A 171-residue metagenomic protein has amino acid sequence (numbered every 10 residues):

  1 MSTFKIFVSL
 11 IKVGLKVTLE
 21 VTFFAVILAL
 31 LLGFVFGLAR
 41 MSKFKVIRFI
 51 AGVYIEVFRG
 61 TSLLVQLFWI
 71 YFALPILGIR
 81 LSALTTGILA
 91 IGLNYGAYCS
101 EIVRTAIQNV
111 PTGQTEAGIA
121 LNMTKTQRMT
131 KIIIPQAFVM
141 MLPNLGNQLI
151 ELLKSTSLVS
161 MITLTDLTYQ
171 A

Functional and structural regions predicted by a protein language model:
M1-A171: Transmembrane alpha-helices and adjacent helix-loop boundaries
